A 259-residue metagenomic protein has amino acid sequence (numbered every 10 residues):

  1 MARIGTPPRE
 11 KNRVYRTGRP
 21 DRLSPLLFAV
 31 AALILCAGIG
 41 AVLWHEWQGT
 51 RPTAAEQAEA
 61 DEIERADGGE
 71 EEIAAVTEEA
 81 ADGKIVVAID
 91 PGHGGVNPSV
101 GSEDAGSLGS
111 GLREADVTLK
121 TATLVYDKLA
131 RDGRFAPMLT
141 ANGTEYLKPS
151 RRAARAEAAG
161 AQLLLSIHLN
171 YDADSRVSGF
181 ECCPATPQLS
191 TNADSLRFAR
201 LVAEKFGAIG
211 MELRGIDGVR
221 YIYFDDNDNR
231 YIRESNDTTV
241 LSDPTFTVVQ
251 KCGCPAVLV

Functional and structural regions predicted by a protein language model:
M1-L23: N-terminal Lys/Arg-rich, disordered targeting/topogenic segments
E10, E59, G69-E72: Generic short amphipathic/hydrophobic targeting helices enriched at N-termini, encompassing Sec-type signal peptides
L26-L43: Hydrophobic membrane-insertion alpha-helices, especially the h-region of bacterial N-terminal signal peptides
G38-A55: Hydrophobic single-pass membrane-insertion segments
T53-A60, A74: N-terminal signal-anchor transmembrane helix
E64-R155, A159, T186: Active-site histidine-acidic residue metal-binding/catalytic motifs, centered on HxH/HExxH-like signatures
V86, D90-S107, G143-I209, L213-L258: Active-site microenvironments of hydrolase-like enzyme catalytic domains
